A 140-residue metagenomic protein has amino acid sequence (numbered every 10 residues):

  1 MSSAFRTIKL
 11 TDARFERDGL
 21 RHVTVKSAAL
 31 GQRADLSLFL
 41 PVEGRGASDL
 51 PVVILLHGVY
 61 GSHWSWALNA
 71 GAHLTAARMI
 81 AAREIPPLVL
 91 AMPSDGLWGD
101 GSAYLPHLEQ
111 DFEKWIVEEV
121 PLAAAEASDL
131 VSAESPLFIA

Functional and structural regions predicted by a protein language model:
M1-A140: Non-catalytic cap/lid and distal C-terminal segments of serine-dependent acyl enzymes
